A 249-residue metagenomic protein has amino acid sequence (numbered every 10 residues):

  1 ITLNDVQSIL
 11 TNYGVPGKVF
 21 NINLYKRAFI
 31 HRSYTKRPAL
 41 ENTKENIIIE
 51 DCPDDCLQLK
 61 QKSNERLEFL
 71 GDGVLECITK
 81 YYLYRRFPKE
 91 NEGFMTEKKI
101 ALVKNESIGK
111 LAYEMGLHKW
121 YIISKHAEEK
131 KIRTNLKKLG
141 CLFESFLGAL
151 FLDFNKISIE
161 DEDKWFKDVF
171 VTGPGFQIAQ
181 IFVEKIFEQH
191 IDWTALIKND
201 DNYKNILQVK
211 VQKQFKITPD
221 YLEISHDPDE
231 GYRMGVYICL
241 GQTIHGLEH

Functional and structural regions predicted by a protein language model:
I1-H249: Double-stranded RNA-binding/processing signature
